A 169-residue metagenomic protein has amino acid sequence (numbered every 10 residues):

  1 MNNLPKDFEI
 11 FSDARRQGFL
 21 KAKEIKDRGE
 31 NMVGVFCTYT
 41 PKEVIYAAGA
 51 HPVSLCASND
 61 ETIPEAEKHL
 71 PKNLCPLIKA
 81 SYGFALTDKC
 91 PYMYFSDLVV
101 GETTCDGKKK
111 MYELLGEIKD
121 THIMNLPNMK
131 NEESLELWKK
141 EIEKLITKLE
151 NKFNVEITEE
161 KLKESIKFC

Functional and structural regions predicted by a protein language model:
M1-C169: An N-terminal assembly and electron-transfer interface module characteristic of large anaerobic redox and radical
